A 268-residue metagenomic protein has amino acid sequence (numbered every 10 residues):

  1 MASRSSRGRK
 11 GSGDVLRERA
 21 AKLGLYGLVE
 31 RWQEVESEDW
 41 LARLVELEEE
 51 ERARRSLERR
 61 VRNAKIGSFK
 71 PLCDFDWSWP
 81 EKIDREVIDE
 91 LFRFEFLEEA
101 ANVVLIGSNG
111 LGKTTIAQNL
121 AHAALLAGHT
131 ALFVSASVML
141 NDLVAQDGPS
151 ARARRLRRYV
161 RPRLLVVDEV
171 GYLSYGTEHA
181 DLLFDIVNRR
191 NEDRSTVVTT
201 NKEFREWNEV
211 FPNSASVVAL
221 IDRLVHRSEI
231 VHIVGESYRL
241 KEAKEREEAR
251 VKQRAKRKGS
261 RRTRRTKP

Functional and structural regions predicted by a protein language model:
M1-G13, E18: Intrinsically disordered, low-complexity N-terminal extensions of AAA+/P-loop NTPases that precede the structured
R17-S68: Interdomain "pre-motor" coupling segment immediately N-terminal to P-loop NTPase/helicase cores
K70-F92: N-terminal pre-Walker A segment at the start of P-loop NTPase domains
F75, A117, S135: Conserved hydrophobic/aromatic pocket- or pore-lining residues that grip, position, or stack substrates in active sites
F94-E95, D193: Non-DNA-binding regulatory cores of transcription-related proteins, predominantly C-terminal effector-binding
A100-I116: Walker A/P-loop nucleotide-binding motif
N119, A123: Active-site signature of alpha/beta-hydrolase-fold catalytic machinery across serine- and Asp/Cys-nucleophile hydrolases
H129-T130, V134, V138-L164, V170-P268: Replace "adjacent to P-loop NTPase cores in ATP/GTP-dependent enzymes" with "adjacent to NTP-binding cores
